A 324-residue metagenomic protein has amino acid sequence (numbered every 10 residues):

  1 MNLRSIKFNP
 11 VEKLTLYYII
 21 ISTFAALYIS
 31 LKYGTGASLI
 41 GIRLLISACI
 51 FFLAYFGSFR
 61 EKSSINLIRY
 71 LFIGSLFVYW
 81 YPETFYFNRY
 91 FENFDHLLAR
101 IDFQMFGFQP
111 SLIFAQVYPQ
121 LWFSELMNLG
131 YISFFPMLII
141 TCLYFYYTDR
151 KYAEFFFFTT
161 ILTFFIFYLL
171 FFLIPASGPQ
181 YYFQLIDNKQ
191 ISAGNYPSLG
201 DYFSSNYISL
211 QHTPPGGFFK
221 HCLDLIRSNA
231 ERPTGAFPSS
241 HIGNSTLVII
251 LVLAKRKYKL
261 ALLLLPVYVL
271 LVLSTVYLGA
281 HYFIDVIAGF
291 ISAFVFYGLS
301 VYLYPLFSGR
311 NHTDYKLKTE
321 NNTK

Functional and structural regions predicted by a protein language model:
N2-L45, S64-L138, A176: N-terminal transmembrane-helix/juxtamembrane module of multi-pass inner/ER membrane proteins
S5-K7, Y33-A37, F56-I68, F145-F156 (+1 more regions): Membrane-interface helix-boundary motifs at transmembrane edges
E12, F59-K62, K255-A261, L299-K318: Membrane-interface junctions at the ends of membrane-embedded or membrane-associated helices
L67-L71, I139-P175, Q180-I191, I250: Interfacial segments of alpha-helical transmembrane regions
F123-M137, R232-L253, F283, I287: Membrane-interface loop-to-helix entry segments
I140-F145, I242-A261, I291-S300: Membrane-interfacial alpha-helical segments at the cytosolic side of multi-pass membrane proteins
L173-A254: Membrane-interfacial catalytic/cofactor-binding modules of polytopic membrane enzymes
G178-Q184, A236, L270-F296: Interfacial helix-loop-helix junctions of multi-pass membrane proteins
